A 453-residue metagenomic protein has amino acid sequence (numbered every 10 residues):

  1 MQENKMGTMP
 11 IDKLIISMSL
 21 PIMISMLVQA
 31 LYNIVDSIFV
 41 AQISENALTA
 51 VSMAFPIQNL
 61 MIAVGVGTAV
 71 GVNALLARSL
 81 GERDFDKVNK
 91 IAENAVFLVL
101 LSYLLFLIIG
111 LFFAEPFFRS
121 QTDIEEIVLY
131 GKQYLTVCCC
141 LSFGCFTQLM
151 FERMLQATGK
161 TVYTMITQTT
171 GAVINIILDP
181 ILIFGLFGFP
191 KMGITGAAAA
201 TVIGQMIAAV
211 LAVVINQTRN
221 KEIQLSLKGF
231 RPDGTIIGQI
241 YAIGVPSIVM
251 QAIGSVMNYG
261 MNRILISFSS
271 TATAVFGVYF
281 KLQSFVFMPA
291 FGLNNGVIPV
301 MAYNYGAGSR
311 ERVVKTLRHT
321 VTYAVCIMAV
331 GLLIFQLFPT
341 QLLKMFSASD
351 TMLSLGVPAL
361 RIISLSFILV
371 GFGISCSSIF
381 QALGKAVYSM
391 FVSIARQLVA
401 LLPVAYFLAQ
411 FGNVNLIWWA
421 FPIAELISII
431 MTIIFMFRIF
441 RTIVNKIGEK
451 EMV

Functional and structural regions predicted by a protein language model:
M1-S19, L76-F143, P190-V245, M301-S366 (+1 more regions): Short alpha-helical transmembrane segments in multi-pass integral membrane proteins
M6-I38, Q42-I43, N59-G71, L75 (+6 more regions): N-terminal transmembrane alpha-helices
S17-D36, V137, G171, G204-A208 (+3 more regions): Transmembrane helical elements of multi-pass membrane transporters/channels
L27, L31-T49, F118-E125, I181-M192 (+4 more regions): Helix-terminus/linker motif at the lipid-water interface of multi-pass membrane proteins
L48-L111, C145-T164, V275-L333, L337-P339 (+1 more regions): Small-residue-rich hydrophobic transmembrane alpha-helices
L60-A63, L107, N175-P180, A209-V213 (+4 more regions): Hydrophobic transmembrane alpha-helices of multi-pass small-molecule transporters
A69, C138-Q156, T164-A172, A197-A212 (+4 more regions): Short runs within selected transmembrane alpha-helices of multi-pass transporters and secretion channels
G110, R153, D179, I183 (+7 more regions): Structural signal for membrane-spanning alpha-helices in multi-pass inner-membrane proteins, emphasizing helix cores
